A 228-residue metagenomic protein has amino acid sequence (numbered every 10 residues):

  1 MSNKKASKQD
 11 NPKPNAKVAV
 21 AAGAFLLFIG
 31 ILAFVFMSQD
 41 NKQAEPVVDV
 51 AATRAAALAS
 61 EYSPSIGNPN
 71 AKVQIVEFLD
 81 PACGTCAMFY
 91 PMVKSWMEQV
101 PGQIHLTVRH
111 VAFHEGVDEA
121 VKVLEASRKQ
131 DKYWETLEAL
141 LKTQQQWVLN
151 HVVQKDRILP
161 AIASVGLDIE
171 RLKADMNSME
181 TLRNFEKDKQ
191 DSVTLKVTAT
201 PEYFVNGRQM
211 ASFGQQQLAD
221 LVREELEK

Functional and structural regions predicted by a protein language model:
M1-M37, L159-K228: C-terminal cap of thioredoxin/glutaredoxin-like
Q39-A52: Ser/Thr/Pro/Gly-rich low-complexity linker/stalk segments immediately outside membranes or between
A55-V73, E98: A short beta-strand-turn-helix
A57-L58, M88, N184: Short secondary-structure boundary/capping elements
S60-P64, M92-K94, D188-D191: A generic local structural motif
N68, E77, S212: Conserved strand-loop elements at the edges of beta-sheets that form or border functional pockets
A71-A82, A87-A163, V193-T198, R223-K228: Structural alpha/beta surface segment adjacent to cysteine/selenocysteine redox centers across thiol/disulfide enzymes
